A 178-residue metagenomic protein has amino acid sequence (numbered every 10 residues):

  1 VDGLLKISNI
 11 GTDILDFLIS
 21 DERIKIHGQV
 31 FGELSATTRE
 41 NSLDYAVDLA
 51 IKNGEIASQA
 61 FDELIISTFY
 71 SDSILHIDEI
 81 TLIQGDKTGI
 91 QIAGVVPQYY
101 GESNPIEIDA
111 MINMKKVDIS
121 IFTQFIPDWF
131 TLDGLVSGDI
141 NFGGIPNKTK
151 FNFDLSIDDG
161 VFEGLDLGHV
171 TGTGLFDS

Functional and structural regions predicted by a protein language model:
V1-N141, I145-S178: Interface amphipathic segments
